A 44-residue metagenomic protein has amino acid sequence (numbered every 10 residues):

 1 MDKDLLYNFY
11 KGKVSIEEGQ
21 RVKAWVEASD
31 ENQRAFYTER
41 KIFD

Functional and structural regions predicted by a protein language model:
M1-D44: Extreme N-terminal targeting/processing segments
